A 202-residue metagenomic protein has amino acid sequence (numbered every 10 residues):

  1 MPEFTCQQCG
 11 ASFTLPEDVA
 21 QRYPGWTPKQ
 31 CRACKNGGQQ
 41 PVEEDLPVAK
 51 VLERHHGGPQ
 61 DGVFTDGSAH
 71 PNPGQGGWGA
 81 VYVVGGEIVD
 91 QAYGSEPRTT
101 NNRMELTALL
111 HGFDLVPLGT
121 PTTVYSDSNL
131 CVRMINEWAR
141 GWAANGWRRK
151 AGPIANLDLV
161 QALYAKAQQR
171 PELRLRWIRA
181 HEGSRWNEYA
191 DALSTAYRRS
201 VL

Functional and structural regions predicted by a protein language model:
M1-P2, W26: Flanking scaffold residues of small Cys/His-coordinated metal-binding clusters
P2, V42-L46, R199-L202: Acidic two-metal-ion nuclease catalytic site recognized across multiple nuclease folds, prominently DnaQ/RNase D-T
C6-C9, C31-C34: Short cysteine-rich clusters marking metal-coordination/redox-active sites
G10-F13, G38: Cys/His-rich microdomains that often coordinate metals
E17-K29: Short linker/helix segments within small regulatory modules
R32-E44: Short Cys/His-rich micro-motifs in 6-15 aa windows
A49-R103, T107, H111-T120, D191 (+1 more regions): RNase H-like nuclease fold core
D61, G67-Q75, L109-Y189, R198: RNase H catalytic domain
